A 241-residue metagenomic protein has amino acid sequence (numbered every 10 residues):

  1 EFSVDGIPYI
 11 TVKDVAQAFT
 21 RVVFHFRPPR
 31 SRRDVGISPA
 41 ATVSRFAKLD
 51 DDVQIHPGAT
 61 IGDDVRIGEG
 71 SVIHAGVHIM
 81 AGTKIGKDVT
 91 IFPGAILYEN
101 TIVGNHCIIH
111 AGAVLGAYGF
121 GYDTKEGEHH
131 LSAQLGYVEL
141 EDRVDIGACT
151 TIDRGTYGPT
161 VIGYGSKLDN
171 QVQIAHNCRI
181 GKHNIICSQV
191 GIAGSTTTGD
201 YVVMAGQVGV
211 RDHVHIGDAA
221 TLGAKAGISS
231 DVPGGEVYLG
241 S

Functional and structural regions predicted by a protein language model:
F2-I7, T90-S241: Glycine-rich hexapeptide-repeat left-handed beta-helix
V4-H78, V114, F120-C149, G165-K167: Extended, small-residue-rich solenoid/repeat segments and analogous flexible loops that form exposed scaffolds
F19, S38, G58, H74-G76 (+5 more regions): Hydrophobic, well-ordered secondary-structure segments
G82-K84: Conserved ATP-binding module of the ATP-grasp superfamily
